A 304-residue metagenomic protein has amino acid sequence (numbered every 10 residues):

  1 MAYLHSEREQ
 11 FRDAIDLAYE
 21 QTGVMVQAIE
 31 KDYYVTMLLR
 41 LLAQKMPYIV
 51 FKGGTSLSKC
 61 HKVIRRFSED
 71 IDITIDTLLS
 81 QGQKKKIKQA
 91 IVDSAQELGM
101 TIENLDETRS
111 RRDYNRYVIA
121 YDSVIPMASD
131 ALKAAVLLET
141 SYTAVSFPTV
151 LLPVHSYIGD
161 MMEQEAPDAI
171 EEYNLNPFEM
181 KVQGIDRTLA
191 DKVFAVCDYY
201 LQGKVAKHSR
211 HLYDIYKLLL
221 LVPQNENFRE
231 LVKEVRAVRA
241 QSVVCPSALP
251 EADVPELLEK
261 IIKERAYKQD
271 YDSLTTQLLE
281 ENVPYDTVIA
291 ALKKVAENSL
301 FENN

Functional and structural regions predicted by a protein language model:
M1-I49, K59-R65, D76-N304: Structured mid-to-C-terminal alpha-helical surface segments
F51-T55: Glycine-rich beta-strand-to-loop/alpha-helix junction loops that act as flexible
